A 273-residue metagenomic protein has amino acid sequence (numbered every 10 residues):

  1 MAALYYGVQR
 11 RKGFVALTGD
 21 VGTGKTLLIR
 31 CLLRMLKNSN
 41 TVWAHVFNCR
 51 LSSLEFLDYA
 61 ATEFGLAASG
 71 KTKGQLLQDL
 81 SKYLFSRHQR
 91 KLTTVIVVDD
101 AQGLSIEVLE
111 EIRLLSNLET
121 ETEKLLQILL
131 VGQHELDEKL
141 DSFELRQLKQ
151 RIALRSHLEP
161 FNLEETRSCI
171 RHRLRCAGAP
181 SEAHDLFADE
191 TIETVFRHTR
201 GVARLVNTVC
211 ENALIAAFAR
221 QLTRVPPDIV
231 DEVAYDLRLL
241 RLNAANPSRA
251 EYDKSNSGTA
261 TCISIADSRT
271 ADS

Functional and structural regions predicted by a protein language model:
R10-L32, C49: Walker A/P-loop nucleotide-binding motif
L33-L36, L136-R151, P160: Short regulatory helix/loop adjacent to the ATP-binding pocket of P-loop NTPases
N38-N48: Conserved catalytic segments around the Walker B and adjacent sensor/switch elements of P-loop NTPase domains
T41, L51-G70: Conserved NTP-binding/hydrolysis module of P-loop NTPases
V46-R50, L140-S142, A153-T166: Conserved AAA+ ATPase "SRH/arginine-finger" region at the nucleotide-binding site
S52-S53, A68-E111, T120-E123, N162-T166 (+2 more regions): Mid-core helix/loop region of P-loop NTP-binding domains shared across ATPases and GTPases
T62-G65, H134-E135, F143, F161-P180: Conserved AAA+ ATPase "sensor/coupling" helix adjacent to the nucleotide-binding pocket
C176-S273: C-terminal alpha-helical "lid" subdomain
